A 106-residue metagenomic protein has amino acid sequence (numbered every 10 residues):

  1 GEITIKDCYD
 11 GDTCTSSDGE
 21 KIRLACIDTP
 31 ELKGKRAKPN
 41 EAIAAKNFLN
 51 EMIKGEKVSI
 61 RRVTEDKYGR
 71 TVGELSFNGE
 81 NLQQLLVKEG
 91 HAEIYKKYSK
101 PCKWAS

Functional and structural regions predicted by a protein language model:
G1-S106: Small beta-barrel nucleic-acid-binding modules, primarily SNase/OB-fold domains and secondarily Tudor-like barrels
